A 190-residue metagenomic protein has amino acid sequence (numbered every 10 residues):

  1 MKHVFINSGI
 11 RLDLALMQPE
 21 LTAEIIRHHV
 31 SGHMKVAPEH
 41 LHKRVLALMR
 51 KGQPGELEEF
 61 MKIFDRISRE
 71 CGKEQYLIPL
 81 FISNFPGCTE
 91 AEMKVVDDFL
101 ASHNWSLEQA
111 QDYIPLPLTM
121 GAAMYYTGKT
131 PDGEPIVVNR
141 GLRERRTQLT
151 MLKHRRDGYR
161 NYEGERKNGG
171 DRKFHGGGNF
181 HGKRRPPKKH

Functional and structural regions predicted by a protein language model:
M1-I78, I82-P86: Conserved SAM/AdoMet-binding glycine-rich loop
A15-L16, E39-K51, G72-E92, N104-V138: Flexible glycine/acidic-rich beta-alpha junction loops that bind and position SAM and/or redox cofactors in anaerobic
Q18-T22, E90-D98: Short, acidic/polar
I26-H28, E58-F60, G128-G141: Acidic, Ser/Thr-rich peripheral helices and adjacent loops at domain boundaries
H28-H29, C71-E74, E92, S102-N104 (+2 more regions): A structural signal for short secondary-structure junctions
V95-A101, E108-Q111, R146, L152: Terminal (and in a subset, N-terminal) low-complexity or junction segments at the ends of helical repeat RNA-binding
A122, V138-R156: Long insertion/accessory domains within large nucleic-acid-processing enzymes
L152-H190: Basic Arg/Gly/Lys-rich low-complexity intrinsically disordered segments
